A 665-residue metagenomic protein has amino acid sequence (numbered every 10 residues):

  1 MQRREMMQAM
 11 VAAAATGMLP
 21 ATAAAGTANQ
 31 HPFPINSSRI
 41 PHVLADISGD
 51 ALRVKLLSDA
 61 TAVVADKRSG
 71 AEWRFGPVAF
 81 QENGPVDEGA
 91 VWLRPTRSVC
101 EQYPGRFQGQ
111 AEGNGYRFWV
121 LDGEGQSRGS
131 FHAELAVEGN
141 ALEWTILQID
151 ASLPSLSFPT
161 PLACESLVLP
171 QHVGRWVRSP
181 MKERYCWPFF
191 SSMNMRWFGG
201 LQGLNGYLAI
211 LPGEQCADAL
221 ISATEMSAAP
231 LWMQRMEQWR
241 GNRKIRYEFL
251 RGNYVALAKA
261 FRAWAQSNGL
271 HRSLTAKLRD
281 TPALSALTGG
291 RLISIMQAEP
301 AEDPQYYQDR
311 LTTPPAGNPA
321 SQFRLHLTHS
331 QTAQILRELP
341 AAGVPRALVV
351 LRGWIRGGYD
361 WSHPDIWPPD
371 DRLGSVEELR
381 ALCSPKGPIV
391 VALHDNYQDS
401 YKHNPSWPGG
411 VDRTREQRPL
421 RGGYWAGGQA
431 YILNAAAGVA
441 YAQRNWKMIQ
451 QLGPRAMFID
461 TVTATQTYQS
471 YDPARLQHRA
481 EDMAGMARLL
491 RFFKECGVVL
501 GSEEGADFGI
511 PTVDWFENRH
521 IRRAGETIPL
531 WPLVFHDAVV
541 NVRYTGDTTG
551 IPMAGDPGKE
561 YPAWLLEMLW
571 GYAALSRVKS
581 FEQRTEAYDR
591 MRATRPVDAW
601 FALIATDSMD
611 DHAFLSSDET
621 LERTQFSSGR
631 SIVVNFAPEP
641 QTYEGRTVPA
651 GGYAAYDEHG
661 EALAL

Functional and structural regions predicted by a protein language model:
M1, P20-A45: C-terminal segment of N-terminal export signals and the immediately downstream linker at the start of the mature
E5-A25: N-terminal export signals
M10, Q148, T160, L351-G353 (+3 more regions): Glycine-rich, histidine-containing beta strand-loop boundary motifs that form or position
V11, L336, V376-C383, W446 (+1 more regions): Short, well-ordered alpha-helical packing segments
F33-I35, I40-L348, W354, V390 (+2 more regions): Carbohydrate-recognition beta-sandwich/jelly-roll modules in extracellular/periplasmic carbohydrate-active proteins
L56-K67, G213, D218-A219, M226-L257 (+5 more regions): Active-site-proximal substrate-binding groove within the catalytic cores of carbohydrate-active enzymes
N140, A341-P345, K386-I389, L490-L500 (+1 more regions): Structural alpha-beta junctions
L292-A381, G387-Y441, P454, A464-Y468 (+1 more regions): Aromatic-lined carbohydrate-binding/catalytic grooves of carbohydrate-active enzymes
